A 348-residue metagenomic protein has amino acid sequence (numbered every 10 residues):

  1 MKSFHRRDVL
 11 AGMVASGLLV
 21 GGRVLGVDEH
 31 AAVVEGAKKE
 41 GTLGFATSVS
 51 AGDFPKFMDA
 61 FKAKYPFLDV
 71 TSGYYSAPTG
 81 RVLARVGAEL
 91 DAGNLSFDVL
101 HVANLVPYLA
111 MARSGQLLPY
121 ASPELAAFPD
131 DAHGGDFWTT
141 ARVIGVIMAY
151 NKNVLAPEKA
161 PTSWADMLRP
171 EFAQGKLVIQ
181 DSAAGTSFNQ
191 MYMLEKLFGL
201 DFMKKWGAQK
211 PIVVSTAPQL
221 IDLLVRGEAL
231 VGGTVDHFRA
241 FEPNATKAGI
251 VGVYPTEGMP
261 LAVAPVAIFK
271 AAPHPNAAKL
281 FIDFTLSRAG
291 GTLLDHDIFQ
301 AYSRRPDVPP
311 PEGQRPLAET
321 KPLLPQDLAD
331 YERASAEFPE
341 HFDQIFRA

Functional and structural regions predicted by a protein language model:
M1-S16: N-terminal secretory signal peptides and thylakoid transit peptides that target proteins across membranes
L25-G44, E171-Q174: Immediate post-signal peptide segment of exported/extracytoplasmic ligand-binding proteins
G44-D59, S72-G87, L95-A229: Extracytoplasmic ligand-binding site segments that recognize negatively charged/polar headgroups
V106-A110, L230-G249: A ligand-binding cleft/hinge motif common to bilobed small-molecule-binding domains
L118-E124, F137-T140, E242-P260, F269-A272: Short beta-strand->loop
A149-V154, A262-H274, L293-L294: A bilobed periplasmic-binding-protein/Venus flytrap-type ligand-binding module shared by bacterial periplasmic
F172-A183, T285-D307: Periplasmic-binding protein-like
G291-A348: C-terminal capping/gating helix-and-loop segments adjacent to ligand/active sites or protein-protein/ligand interfaces
